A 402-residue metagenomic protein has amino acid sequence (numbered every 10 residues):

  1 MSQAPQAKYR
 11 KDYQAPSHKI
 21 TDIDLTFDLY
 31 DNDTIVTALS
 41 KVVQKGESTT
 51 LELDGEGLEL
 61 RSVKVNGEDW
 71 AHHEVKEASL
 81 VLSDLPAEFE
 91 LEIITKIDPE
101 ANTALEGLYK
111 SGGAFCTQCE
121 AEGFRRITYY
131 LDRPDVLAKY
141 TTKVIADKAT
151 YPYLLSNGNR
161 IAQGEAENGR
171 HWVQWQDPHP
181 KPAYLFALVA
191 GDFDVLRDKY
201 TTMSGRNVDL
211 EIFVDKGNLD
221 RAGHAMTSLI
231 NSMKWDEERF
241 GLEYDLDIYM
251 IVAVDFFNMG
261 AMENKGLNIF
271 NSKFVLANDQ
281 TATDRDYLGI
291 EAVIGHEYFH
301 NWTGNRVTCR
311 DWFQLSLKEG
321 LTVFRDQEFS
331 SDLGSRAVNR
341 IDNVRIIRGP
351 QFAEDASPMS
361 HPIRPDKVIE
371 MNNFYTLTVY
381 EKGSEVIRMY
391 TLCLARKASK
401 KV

Functional and structural regions predicted by a protein language model:
M1-D247, K273, N278, D366 (+2 more regions): Acidic/His-enriched low-complexity segments
W175, S204-V402: Hydrophobic alpha-helical and helix-loop surface patches within well-folded domains that function as non-catalytic
